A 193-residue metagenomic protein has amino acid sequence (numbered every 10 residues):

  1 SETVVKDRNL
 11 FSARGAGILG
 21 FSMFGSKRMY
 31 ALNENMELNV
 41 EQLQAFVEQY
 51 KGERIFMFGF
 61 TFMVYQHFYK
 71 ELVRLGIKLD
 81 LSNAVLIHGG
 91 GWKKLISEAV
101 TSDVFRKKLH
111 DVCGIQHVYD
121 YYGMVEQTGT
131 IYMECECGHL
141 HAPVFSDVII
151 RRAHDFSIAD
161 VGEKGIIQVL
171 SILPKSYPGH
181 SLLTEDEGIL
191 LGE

Functional and structural regions predicted by a protein language model:
D7-N9, G15-E193: Active-site glycine/GP-rich loop and adjacent strand/helix microenvironment that borders small-molecule binding pockets
